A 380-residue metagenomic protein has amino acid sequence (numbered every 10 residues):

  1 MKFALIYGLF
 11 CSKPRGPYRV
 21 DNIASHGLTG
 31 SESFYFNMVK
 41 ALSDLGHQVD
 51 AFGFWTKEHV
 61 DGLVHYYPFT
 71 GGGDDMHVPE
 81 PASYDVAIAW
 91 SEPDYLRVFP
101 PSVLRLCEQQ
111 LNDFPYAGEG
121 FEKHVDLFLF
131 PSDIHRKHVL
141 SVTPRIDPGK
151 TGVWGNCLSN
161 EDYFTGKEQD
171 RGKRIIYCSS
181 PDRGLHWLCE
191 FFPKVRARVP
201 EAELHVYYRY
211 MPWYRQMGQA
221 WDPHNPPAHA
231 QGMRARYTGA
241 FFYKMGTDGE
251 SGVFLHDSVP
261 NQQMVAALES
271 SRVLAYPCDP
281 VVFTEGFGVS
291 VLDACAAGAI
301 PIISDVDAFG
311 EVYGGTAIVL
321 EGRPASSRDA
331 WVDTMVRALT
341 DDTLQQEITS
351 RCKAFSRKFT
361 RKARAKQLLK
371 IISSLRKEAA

Functional and structural regions predicted by a protein language model:
I6, K167-G184, L188-F192, R196 (+1 more regions): Conserved donor-binding/catalytic core segment of Leloir-type glycosyltransferases
G30-S33, D342-S373: A charged, aromatic-enriched C-terminal amphipathic alpha-helix characteristic of glycosyltransferases across folds
N37, F52-V139: Extended catalytic core of nucleotide-activated donor transferases of GT-like folds
D126-S141, R145-Y163: Donor nucleotide-sugar binding/catalytic pocket of nucleotide-sugar-dependent glycosyltransferases
G218-V265: Nucleotide-activated donor-binding/catalytic signature segment of Leloir-type glycosyltransferases, i.e., the conserved
Y276-V291, V306, G310-E311: Nucleotide-sugar-dependent
A296-I303: Short hydrophobic beta-strand element within catalytic cores of glycosyltransferases and related nucleotide-activated
G310-V336: Change "using UDP/GDP/dTDP sugars" to "using nucleotide sugars
